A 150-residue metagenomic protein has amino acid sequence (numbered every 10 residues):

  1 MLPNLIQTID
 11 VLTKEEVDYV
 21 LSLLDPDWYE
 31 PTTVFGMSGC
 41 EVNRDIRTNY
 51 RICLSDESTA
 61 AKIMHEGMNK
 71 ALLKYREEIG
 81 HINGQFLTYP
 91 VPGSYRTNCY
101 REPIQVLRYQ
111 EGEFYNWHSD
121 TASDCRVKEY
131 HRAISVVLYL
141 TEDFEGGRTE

Functional and structural regions predicted by a protein language model:
M1-E150: Fe(II)/2-oxoglutarate oxygenase catalytic core
